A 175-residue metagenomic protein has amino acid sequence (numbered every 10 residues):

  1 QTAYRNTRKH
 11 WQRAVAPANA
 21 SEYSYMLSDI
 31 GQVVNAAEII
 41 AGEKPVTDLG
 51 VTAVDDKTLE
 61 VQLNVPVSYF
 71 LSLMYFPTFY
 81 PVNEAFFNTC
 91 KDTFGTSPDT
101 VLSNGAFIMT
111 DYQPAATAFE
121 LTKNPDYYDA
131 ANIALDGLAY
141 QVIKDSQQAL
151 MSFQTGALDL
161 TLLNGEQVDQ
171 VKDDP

Functional and structural regions predicted by a protein language model:
Q1, F94, G165-P175: Short, intrinsically disordered, charge-balanced linker/junction segments flanking boundaries in proteins
Q1-M26, E60, A149-T155: Aromatic- and charge-enriched surface segment that lines or borders ligand/interaction sites
A3-Y4, L63, D99-T100, P114 (+2 more regions): Solvent-exposed, acidic/flexible segments
Y4, R8-Q12, D48, L71 (+5 more regions): Extracytoplasmic/secreted envelope proteins and their assembly/folding machinery, especially bacterial periplasmic
Q12-A20, N64-S68, Y75, F79 (+4 more regions): Sec-exported extracytoplasmic/periplasmic mature domains
A37-E38, K44-D48, K57, L63-I133 (+1 more regions): Gly/Pro-rich hinge or "lid" segments in bacterial periplasmic/extracellular proteins
A53-D55: Residue-level recognition of beta-strand termini and adjacent short loop/turns
P125-V171: Ligand-site clamp/hinge motif
